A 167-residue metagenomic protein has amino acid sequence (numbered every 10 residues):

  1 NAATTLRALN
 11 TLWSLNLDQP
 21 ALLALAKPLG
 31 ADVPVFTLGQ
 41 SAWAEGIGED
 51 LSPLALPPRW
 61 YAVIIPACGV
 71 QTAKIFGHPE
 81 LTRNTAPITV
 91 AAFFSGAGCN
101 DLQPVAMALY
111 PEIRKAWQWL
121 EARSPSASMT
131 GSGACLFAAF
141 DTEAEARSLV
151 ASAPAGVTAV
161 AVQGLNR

Functional and structural regions predicted by a protein language model:
N1-L12, T130-D141: Short, small-residue alpha-helix embedded
T11-S126, A139-R167: ATP-dependent small-molecule kinase catalytic core of the GHMP/sugar-kinase superfamily and closely related
